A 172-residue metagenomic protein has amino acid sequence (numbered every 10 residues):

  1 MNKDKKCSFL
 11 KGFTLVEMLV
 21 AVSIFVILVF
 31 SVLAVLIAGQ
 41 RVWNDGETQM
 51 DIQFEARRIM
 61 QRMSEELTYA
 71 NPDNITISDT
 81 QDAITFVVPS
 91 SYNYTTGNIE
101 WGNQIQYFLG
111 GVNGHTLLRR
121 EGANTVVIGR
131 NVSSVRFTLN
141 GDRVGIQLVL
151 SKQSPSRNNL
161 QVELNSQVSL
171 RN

Functional and structural regions predicted by a protein language model:
M1-F13: N-terminal leader/signal peptides at the extreme start of proteins
F13-T68: Aliphatic-rich helix starts adjacent to a transmembrane/signal segment
T76-R143, Q161: Type IV pilin-like appendage domain
Y92, L150-S154, V168-N172: Beta-strand elements of well-folded, non-transmembrane domains
D142-L150: A short hydrophobic beta-strand element
S156-V162: Beta-sandwich strand segments
